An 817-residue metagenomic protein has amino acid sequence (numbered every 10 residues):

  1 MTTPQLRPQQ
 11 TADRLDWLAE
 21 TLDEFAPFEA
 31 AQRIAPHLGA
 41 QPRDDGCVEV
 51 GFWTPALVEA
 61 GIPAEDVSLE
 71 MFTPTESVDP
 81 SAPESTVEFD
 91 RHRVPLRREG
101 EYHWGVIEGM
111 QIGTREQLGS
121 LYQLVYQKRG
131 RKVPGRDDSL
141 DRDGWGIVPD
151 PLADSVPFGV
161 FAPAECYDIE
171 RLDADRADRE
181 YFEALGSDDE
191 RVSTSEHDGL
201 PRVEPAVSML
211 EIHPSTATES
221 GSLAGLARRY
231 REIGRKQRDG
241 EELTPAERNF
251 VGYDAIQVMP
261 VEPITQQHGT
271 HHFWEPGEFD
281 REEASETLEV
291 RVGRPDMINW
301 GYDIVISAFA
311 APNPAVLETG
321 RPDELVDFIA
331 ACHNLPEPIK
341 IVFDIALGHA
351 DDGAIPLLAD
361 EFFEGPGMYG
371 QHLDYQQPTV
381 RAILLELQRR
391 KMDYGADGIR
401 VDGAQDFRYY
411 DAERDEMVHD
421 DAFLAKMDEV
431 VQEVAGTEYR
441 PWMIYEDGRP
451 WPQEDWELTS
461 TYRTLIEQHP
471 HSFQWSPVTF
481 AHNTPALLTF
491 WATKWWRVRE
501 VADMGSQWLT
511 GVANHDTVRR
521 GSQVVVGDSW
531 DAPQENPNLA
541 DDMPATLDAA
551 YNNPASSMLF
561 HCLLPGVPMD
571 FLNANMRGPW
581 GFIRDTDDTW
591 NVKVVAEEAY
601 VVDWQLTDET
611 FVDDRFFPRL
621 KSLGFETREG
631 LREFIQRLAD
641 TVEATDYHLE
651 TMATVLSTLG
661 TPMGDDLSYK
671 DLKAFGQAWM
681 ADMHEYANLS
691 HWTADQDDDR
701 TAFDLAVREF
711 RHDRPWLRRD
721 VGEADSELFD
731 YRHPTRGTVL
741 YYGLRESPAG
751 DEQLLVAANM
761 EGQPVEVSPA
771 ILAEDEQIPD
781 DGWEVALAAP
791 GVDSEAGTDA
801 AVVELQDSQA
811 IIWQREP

Functional and structural regions predicted by a protein language model:
M1-L210, L223-R238, D254, L547-M558 (+1 more regions): Carbohydrate-interacting/catalytic domains
P205, R229-T265, T270-H272, D280-Y302 (+3 more regions): Catalytic domains of carbohydrate-active enzymes, especially glycoside hydrolases
S208-I212, I256-V258, I341-I345, I399-V401 (+3 more regions): Hydrophobic faces of well-ordered beta-strands that scaffold small-molecule active sites in alpha/beta enzyme cores
H213-A224, D303-P322, P366-A382, A404-D421 (+2 more regions): The substrate-binding groove and active-site-proximal loops of carbohydrate-active enzymes, especially glycoside
G234-F250, E324-I339, Y375-I399: An active-site-proximal structural segment forming one wall of the substrate-binding cleft that immediately precedes
H268-D323, A330, D351-T379, E386-L387 (+1 more regions): Aromatic- and acidic-residue-enriched carbohydrate-binding clefts of CAZyme catalytic domains
H333, A350-S460, T517: Active-site neighborhood of glycoside hydrolase catalytic domains
A435-G630, E643-G660: Conserved alpha/beta catalytic core and glycan-binding cleft of carbohydrate-active enzymes
